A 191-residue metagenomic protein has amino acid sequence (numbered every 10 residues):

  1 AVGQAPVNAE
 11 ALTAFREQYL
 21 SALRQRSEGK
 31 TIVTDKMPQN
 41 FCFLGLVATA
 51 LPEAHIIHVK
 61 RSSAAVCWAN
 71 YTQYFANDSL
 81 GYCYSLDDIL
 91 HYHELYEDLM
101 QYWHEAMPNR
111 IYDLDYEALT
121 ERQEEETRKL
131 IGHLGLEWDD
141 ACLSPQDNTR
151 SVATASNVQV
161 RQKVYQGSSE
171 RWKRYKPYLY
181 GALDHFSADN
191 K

Functional and structural regions predicted by a protein language model:
G3-E28, N70-D113, T120-K191: PAPS-dependent sulfotransferases, especially Golgi type II membrane carbohydrate sulfotransferases
Q18-A48: Glycine-rich phosphate-binding loop used to anchor ATP phosphates in small-molecule kinases, encompassing both
I32-M37, H55-K60, D113-A118, I131 (+1 more regions): Short beta-strand segments
M37, L51, M107-P108: Acidic-histidine catalytic/liganding microenvironments
P38-F41, S62-A65, Q73, E117-E121: Short, solvent-exposed loop/turn segments at secondary-structure junctions
F41, A54-I56, A64-V66, G81 (+2 more regions): Short hairpin/turn module used for nucleic-acid contact or packing/dimerization
C42-G45, W68, E124: Short N-terminal helix/helix-N-cap motif within the alpha/beta-hydrolase-1
V47-Y71: Conserved phosphate-donor/acceptor-positioning beta-strand/loop module used by diverse small-molecule
